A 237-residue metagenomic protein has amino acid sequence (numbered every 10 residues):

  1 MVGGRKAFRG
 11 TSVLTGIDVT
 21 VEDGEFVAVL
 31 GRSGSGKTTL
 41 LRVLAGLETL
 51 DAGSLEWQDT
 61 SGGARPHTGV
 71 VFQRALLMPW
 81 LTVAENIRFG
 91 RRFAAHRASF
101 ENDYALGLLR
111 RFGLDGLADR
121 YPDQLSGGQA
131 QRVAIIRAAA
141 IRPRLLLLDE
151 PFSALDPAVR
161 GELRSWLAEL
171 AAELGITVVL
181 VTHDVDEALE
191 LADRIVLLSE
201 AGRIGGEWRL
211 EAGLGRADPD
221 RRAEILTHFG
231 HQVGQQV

Functional and structural regions predicted by a protein language model:
R9, T49, L81, E85-E101 (+1 more regions): ABC-type ATPase nucleotide-binding domains, specifically the catalytic core motifs of the NBD
L30-R32: The feature captures the beta-strand-to-loop junction immediately N-terminal to the Walker
A45: Helix-to-loop junction immediately C-terminal to a conserved catalytic motif
S99-L117, E169: Conserved ABC ATPase "signature" region
Y121-L125, Q129: Conserved ABC ATPase signature
A140-R144: A short, proline-enriched helix->beta-strand linker immediately N-terminal to the Walker B motif in ABC-type P-loop
A201-T227: Conserved beta-strand-loop-alpha-helix hinge in the C-terminal portion of ABC ATPase nucleotide-binding domains
